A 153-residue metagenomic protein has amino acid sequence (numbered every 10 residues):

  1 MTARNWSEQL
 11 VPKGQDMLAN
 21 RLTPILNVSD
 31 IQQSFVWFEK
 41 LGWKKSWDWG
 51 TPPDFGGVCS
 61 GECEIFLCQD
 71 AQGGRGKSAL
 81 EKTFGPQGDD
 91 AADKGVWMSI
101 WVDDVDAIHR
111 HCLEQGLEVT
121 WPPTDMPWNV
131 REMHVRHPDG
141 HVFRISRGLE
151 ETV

Functional and structural regions predicted by a protein language model:
T2-I25, L41-D103, A107-R136, S146-V153: Vicinal oxygen chelate
D30-K45: Amphipathic alpha-helical segments
D139: C-terminal catalytic core of tyrosine-transesterase DNA break-rejoin enzymes
